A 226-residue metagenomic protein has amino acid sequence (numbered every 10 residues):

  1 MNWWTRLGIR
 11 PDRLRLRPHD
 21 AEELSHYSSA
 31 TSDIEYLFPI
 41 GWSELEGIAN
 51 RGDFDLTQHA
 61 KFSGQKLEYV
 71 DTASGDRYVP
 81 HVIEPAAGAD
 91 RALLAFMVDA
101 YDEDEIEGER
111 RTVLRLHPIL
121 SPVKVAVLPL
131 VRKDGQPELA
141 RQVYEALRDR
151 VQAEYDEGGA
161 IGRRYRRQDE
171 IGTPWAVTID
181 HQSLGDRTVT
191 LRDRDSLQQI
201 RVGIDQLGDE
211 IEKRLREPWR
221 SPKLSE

Functional and structural regions predicted by a protein language model:
M1-E226: NTP/phosphate- and nucleic-acid-binding module
